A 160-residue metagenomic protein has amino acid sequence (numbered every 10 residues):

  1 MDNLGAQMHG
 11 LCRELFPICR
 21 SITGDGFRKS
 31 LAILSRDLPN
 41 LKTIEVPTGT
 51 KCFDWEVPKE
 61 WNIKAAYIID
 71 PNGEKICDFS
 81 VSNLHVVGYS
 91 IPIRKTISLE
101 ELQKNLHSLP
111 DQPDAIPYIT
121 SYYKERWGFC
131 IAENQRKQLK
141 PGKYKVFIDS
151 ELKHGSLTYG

Functional and structural regions predicted by a protein language model:
M1-G160: N-terminal hydrophobic/helix-forming segments and targeting peptides
